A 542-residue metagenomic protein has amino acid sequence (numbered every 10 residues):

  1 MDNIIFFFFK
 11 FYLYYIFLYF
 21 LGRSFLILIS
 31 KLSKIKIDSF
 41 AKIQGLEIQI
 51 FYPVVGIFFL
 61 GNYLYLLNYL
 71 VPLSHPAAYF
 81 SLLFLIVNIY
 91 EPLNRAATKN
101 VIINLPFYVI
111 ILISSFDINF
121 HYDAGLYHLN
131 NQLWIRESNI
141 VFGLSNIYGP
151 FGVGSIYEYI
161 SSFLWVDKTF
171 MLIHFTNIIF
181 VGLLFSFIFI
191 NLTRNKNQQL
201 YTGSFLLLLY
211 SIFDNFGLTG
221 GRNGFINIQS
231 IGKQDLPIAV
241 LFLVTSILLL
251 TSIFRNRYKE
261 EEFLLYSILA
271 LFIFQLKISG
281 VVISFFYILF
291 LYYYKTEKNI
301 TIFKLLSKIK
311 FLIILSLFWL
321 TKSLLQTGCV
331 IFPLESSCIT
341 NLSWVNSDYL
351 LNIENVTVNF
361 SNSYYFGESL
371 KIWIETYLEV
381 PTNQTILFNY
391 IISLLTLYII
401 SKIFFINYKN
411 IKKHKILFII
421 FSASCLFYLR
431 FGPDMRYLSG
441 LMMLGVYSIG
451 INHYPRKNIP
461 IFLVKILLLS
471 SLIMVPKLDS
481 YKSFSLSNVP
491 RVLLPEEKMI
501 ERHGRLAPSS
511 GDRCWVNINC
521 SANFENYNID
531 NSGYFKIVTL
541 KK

Functional and structural regions predicted by a protein language model:
M1-A97: Membrane-embedded, hydrophobic transmembrane alpha-helices
F20, S24, F180-K196, K371-I411: Hydrophobic, aromatic-rich transmembrane alpha-helices and their immediate juxtamembrane boundary segments
L64-N68, E262-L289, G328, S424-Y428: Membrane-interface alpha helices of multi-pass inner-membrane proteins
I86-A96, I283-I313: Perimembrane helix-loop-helix junctions
I113-F205, Y210, I226-Q229: Active-site lumenal/periplasmic loops and adjacent helix-entry segments of GT-C-fold, multi-pass membrane
F116-N119, I160, L306-N383: Membrane-lumen/periplasm interface segments of specific transmembrane helices in polyprenyl phosphate-linked
K259-A270, I288-L289, K308-I313, F418 (+1 more regions): Signature aromatic-anchored transmembrane alpha helix within multi-pass, membrane-resident enzymes that catalyze glycan
S336-F366, K371, I459-K542: Intrinsically disordered, polar/acidic, low-complexity terminal segments
